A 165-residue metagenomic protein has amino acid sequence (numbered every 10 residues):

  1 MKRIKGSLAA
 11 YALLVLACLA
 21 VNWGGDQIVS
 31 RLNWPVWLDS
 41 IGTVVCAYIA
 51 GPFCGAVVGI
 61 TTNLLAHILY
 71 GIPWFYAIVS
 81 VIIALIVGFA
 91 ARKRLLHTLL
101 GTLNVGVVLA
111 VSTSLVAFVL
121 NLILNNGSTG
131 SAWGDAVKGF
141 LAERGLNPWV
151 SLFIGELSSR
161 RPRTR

Functional and structural regions predicted by a protein language model:
M1-I49, F53-L64: Hydrophobic transmembrane alpha-helices
L14, D39, T43-V44, V58-N63 (+6 more regions): Alpha-helical transmembrane segments of multi-pass membrane proteins, especially transporters and channels
N22-V36, I60-H97: Interfacial aromatic-anchored transmembrane helix boundaries in multi-pass membrane proteins
D26-N33, P73-F75, L96-R165: Membrane-embedded alpha-helical hairpins and interfacial helices in multi-pass inner-membrane proteins
Y48-A50, I68-L69, V111, L115: Transmembrane helix irregularities
